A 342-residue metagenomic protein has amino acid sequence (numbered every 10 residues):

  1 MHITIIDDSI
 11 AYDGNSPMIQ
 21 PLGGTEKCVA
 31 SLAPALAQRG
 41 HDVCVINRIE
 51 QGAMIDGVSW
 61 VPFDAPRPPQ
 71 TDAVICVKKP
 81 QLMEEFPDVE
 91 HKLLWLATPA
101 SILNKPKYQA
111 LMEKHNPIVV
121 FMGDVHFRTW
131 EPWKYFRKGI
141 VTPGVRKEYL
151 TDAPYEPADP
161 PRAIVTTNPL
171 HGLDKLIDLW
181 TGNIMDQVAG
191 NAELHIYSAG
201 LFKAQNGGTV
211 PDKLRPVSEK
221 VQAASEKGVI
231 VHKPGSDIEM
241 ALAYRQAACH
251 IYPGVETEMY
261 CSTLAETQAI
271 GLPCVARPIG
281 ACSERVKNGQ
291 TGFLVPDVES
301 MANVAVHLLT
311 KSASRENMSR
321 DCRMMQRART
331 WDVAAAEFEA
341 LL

Functional and structural regions predicted by a protein language model:
C44-P117, D124-V125: Extended catalytic core of nucleotide-activated donor transferases of GT-like folds
H115-T151: Donor nucleotide-sugar binding/catalytic pocket of nucleotide-sugar-dependent glycosyltransferases
K147-Y149, P154-A223, V231: Conserved catalytic-core segment of nucleotide-activated headgroup transferases in glycan assembly
D237, L242-A247: Short alpha-helical donor nucleotide-sugar binding micro-motif in glycosyltransferases
R245-M259, L272: Acidic donor-binding loop of glycosyltransferase active sites
N288-E299, H307-S312: Conserved acidic donor-binding segment of nucleotide-sugar-dependent glycosyltransferases
S314-A328: A short, well-ordered alpha-helix in the C-terminal region of glycosyltransferases
W331-L342: C-terminal alpha-helical cap of glycosyltransferases
